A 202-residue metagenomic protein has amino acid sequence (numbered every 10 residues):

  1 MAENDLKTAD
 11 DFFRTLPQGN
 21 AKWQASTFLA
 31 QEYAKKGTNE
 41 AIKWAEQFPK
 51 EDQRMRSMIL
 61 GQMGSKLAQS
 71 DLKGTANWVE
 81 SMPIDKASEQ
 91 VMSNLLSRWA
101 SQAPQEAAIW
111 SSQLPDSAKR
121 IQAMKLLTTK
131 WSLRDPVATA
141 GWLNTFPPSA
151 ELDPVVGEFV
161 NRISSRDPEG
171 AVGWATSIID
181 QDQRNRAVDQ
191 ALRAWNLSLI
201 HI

Functional and structural regions predicted by a protein language model:
A2, R14-P17, A30, A34 (+13 more regions): Ankyrin-repeat helical core positions
E3-L6, K35-T38, D71, D135: Helix-turn-helix repeat elements of alpha-solenoid scaffolds
A9-F13, A41-Q47, T75-E80, A107-S111 (+2 more regions): Alpha-helical repeat scaffolds
Q18-T27, E51-L60, D85-S93, S117-K125 (+2 more regions): Generic helix N-cap/helix-start motif at coil->alpha-helix transitions
I200-I202: Conserved small/polar residues in nucleotide/adenosyl-binding loops
